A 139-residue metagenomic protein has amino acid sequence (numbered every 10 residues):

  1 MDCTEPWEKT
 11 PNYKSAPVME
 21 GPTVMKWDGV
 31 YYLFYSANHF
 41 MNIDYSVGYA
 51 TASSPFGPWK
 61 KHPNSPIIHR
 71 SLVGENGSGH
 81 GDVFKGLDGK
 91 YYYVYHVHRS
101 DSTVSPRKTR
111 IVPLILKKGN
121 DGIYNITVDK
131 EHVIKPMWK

Functional and structural regions predicted by a protein language model:
M1-K139: Carbohydrate-active catalytic/glycan-binding domains of CAZyme proteins, especially the secreted or lumenal ectodomains
